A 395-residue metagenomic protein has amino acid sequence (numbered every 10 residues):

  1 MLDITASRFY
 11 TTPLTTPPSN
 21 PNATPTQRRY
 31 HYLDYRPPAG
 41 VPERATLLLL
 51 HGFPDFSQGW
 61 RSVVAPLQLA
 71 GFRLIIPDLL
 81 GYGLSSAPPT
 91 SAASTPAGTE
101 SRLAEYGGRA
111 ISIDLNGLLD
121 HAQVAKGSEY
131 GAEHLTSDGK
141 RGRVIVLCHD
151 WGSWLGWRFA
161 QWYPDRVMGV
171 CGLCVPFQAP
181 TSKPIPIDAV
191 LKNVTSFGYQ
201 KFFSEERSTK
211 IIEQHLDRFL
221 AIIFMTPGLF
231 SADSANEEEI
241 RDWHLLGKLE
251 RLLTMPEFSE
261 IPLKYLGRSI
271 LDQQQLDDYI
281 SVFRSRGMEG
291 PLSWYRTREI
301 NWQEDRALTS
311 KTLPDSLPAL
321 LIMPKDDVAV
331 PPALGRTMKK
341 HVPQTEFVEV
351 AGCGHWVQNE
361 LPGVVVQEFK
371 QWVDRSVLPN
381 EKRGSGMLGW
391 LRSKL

Functional and structural regions predicted by a protein language model:
L2-P25, Y30, R36-A39, R44-T46 (+2 more regions): Flexible "cap/lid" subdomain of the alpha/beta-hydrolase fold that forms the substrate-access gate
F9, L74-I76, F347: Conserved beta-strand scaffold positions in the cores of enzyme catalytic domains, especially in NTP/NDP-utilizing
E43, L49-G52, I76: Structural cue for short, hydrophobic secondary-structure segments
H51-F53, C148-H149: Conserved alpha/beta-hydrolase "nucleophile elbow" surrounding the catalytic nucleophile
P54-S62, L74: Serine-hydrolase catalytic-loop signature spanning alpha/beta hydrolases and amidase-signature enzymes
P66-L79: Active-site machinery of serine-nucleophile hydrolases
Q344-L395: Catalytic active-site module of serine/aspartate enzymes centered on a nucleophile-bearing elbow/loop
